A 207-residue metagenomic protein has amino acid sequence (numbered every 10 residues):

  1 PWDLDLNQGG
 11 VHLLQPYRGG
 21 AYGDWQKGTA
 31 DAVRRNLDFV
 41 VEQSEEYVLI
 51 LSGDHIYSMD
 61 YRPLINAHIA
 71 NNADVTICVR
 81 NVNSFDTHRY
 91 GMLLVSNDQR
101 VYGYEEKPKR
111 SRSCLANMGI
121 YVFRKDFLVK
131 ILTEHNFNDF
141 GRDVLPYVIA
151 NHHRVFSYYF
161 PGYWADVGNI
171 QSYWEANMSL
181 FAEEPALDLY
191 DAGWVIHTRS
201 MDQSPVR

Functional and structural regions predicted by a protein language model:
P1-A67, V95: Conserved N-terminal catalytic core of the sugar/cofactor nucleotidyltransferase
L4-L6, R100, N138: A short alpha-helix-loop-beta-strand transition element characteristic of N-terminal alpha/beta dinucleotide-binding
R18-G23, R110, W164-A165: A short acidic, often aromatic-flanked loop/helix-cap motif at beta-alpha or helix-coil junctions that lines enzyme
S44-E45, N72-A73, H153: Short, high-confidence coil segments that cap the C-terminus of an alpha-helix and link into the following beta-strand
I50, V75-C78, S157: Structural beta-sheet core signal
M59-D126, I131-H135: Conserved core of the sugar-phosphate nucleotidyltransferase
D126, K130-R207: Left-handed beta-helix
